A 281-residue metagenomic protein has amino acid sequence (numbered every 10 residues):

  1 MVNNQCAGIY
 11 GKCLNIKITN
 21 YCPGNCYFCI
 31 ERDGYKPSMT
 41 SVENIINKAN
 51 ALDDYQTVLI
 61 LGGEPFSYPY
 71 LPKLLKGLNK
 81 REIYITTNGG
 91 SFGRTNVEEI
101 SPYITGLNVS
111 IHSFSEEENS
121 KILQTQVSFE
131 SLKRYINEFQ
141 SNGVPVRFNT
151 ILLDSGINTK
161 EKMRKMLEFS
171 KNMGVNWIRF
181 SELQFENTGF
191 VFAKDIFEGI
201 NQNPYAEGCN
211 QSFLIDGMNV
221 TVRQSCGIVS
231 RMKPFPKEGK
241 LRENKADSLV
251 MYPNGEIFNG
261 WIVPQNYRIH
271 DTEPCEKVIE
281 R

Functional and structural regions predicted by a protein language model:
M1-N44: Canonical Radical SAM [4Fe-4S] cluster-binding loop centered on the CxxxCxxC motif and its immediate flanking residues
Y10, K233-R281: Flexible mid-to-C-terminal extensions adjoining Fe-S/redox cofactors in radical SAM and related proteins
C13, E31-T40, D54-Y68, K80-G93 (+3 more regions): Core AdoMet radical
T40, E117-K121, V127-K133, N137 (+1 more regions): Radical SAM enzyme [4Fe-4S]-AdoMet core and its adjacent flexible, acidic and glycine-rich loops/tails across
N50, I100-S101, K171: Non-catalytic positions within long, well-ordered alpha-helices that form the structural scaffold/packing of enzyme
N50, L75-N79, I136-G143: Surface-exposed amphipathic alpha-helices with a cationic face
Y68-L71, T188-G189: Active-site-adjacent beta->alpha loops and helix N-cap segments on the catalytic face of soluble alpha/beta enzymes
L71-L74, G93-I100, N158-M166: Distinct, well-ordered alpha-helical segments
